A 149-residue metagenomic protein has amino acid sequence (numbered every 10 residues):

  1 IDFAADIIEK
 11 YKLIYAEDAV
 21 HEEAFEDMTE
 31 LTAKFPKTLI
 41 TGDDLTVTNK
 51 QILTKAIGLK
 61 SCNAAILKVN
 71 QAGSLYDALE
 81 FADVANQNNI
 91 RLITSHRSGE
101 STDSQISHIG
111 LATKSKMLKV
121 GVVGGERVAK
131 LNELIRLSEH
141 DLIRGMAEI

Functional and structural regions predicted by a protein language model:
I1-I149: Catalytic core of soluble alpha/beta enzymes
